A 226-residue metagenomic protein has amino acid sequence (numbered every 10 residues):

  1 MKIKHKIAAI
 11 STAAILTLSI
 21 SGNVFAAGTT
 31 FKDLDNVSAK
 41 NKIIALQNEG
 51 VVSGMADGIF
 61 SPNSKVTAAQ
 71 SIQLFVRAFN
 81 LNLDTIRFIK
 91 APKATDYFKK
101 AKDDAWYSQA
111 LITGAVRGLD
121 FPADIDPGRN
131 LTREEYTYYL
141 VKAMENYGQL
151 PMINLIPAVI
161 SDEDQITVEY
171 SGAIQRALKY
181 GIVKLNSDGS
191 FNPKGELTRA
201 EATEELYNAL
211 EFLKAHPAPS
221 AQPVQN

Functional and structural regions predicted by a protein language model:
K2-S38, S53-K65, A69, V76-W106 (+4 more regions): Feature responds to low-complexity, polar/acidic, surface-exposed segments characteristic of secreted/exported proteins
I43-L46, S71, G114, Q175-A177: A short amphipathic alpha-helical interaction element
G50, G181: Phosphate/pyrophosphate-binding loop motifs in nucleotide- or prenyl diphosphate-using proteins
Q109: Conserved active-site-adjacent core of cysteine acyl-enzyme catalytic domains
T167-K179: Alpha-helical membrane segments in multi-pass integral membrane proteins
